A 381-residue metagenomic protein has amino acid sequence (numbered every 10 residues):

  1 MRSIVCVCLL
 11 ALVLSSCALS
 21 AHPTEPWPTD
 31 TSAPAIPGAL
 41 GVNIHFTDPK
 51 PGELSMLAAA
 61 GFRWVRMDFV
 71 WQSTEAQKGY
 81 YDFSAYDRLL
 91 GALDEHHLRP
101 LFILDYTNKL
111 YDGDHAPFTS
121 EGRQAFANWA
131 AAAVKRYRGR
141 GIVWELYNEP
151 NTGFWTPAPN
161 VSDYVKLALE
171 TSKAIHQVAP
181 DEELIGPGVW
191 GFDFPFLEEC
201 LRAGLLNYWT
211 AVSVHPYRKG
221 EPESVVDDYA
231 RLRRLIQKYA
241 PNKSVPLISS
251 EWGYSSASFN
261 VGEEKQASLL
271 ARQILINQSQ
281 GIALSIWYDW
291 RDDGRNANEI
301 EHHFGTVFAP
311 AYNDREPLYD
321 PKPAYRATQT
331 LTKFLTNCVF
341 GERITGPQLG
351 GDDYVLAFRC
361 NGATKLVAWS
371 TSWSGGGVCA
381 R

Functional and structural regions predicted by a protein language model:
M1-I4: Positively charged n-region of N-terminal signal peptides that target proteins for export
C6-S16: Bacterial N-terminal signal peptides
A18-S20: Bacterial signal peptide processing site
H22-R63, D68-V70: Boundary/entry segment of secreted carbohydrate-active catalytic domains
E53-T210, V214-K219: Substrate-binding cleft and catalytic face of glycoside hydrolase catalytic domains, especially the flexible beta-alpha
V161-A283: Noncatalytic carbohydrate-binding groove/subsite architecture in carbohydrate-active enzymes
V261-Q329, R343-G351, N361: Aromatic/acidic polysaccharide-binding cleft in carbohydrate-active enzymes
G346-R381: Carbohydrate-binding surface patches
